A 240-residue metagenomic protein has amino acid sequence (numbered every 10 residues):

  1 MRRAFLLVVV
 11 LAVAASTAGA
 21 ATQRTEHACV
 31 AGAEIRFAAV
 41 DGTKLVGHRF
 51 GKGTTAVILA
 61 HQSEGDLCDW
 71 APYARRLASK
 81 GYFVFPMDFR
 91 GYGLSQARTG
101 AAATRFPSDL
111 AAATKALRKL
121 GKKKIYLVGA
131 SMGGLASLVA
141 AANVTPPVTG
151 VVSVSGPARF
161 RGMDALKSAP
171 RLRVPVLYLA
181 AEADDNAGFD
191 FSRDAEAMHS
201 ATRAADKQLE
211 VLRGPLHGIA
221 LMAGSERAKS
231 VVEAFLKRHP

Functional and structural regions predicted by a protein language model:
Q23-F50: N-terminal cap/lid segment of alpha/beta-hydrolase-fold proteins
T54-Q62: Short beta-strand element of the alpha/beta-hydrolase
S63-R75: The serine-hydrolase catalytic nucleophile loop
L77-Q96: Conserved alpha/beta-hydrolase
G100-L120: Alpha/beta-hydrolase active-site loop
G129-S137: Gly/Ala-rich beta-loop-alpha elbow adjacent to hydrolase catalytic centers
L172, Y178-A180: Short beta-strand/loop motif that positions the catalytic acidic residue of the alpha/beta-hydrolase fold
P215-S225: Catalytic histidine-centered segment of alpha/beta-hydrolase-like enzymes
